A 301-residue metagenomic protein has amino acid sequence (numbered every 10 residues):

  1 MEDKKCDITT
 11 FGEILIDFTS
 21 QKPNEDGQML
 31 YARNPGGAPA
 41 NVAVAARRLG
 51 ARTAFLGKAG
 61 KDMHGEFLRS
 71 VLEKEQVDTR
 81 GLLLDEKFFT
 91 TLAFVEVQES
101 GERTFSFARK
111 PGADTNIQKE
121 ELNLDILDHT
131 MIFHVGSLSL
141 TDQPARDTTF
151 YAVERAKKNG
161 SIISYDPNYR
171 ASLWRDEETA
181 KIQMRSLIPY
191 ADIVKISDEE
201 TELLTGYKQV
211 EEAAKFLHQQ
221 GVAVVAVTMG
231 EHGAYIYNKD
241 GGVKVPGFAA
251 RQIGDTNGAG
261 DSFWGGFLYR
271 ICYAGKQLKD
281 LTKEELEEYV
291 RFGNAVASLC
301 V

Functional and structural regions predicted by a protein language model:
M1-D78, I117: Glycine-rich phosphate/adenosyl-contacting loop at the front of the ribokinase-like
E2-D7, E154-R155, V210-V301: Conserved phosphate-binding/catalytic region of the ribokinase-like
V44, L92-E96, G233-I236: Short beta-strand scaffold segments in enzyme catalytic cores
R47, E73, E154-K158, I188 (+1 more regions): Anion (oxyanion) recognition and catalysis
R52-V135: Conserved N-terminal subdomain of the carbohydrate kinase-like
K110, L138, N168-S172, E199 (+1 more regions): Active-site beta-loop-alpha junctions enriched in small/polar residues
N159, L173-K244: Conserved phosphate/ATP/ADP-binding segment of small-molecule kinases
I162-P167: Short beta-strand/loop segments at the ligand-binding rim of alpha/beta enzyme cores
